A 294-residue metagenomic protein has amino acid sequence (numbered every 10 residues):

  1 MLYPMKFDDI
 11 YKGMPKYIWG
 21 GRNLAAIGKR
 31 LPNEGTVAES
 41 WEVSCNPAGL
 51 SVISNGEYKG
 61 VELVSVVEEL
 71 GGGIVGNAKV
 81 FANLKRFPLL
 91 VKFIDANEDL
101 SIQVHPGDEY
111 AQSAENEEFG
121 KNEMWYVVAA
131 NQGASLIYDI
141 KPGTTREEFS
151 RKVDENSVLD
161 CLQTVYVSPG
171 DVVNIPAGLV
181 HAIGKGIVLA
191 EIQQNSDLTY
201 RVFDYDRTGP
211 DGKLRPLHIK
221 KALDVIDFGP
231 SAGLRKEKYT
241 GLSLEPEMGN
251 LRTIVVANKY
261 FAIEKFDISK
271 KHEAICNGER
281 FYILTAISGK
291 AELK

Functional and structural regions predicted by a protein language model:
M1-T144, D204-L234, I263: Transition-metal
R86, I94-D99, A130-G133, L179-T199: Ligand-binding loop in jelly-roll beta-barrel domains
V91, L100, E117, E123-Y126 (+5 more regions): His/acidic/aromatic-lined binding-pocket segments of jelly-roll/cupin-type domains and related regulatory beta-sandwich
I102, Y166-K185, I192-Q194, K294: Conserved metal-binding segment of the jelly-roll/cupin
H105, V127, G170, F266 (+1 more regions): A residue-level signal for conserved active-site and pocket-lining positions in enzyme catalytic cores
G107, P176-G178, G186, I268-K271 (+1 more regions): Tight coil/turn sites that cap or link beta-strands
G133-P169, C276-N277, I283-K294: A short beta-strand-loop-beta hairpin characteristic of the jelly-roll/cupin
Y200-G278: C-terminal amphipathic alpha-helical segment
